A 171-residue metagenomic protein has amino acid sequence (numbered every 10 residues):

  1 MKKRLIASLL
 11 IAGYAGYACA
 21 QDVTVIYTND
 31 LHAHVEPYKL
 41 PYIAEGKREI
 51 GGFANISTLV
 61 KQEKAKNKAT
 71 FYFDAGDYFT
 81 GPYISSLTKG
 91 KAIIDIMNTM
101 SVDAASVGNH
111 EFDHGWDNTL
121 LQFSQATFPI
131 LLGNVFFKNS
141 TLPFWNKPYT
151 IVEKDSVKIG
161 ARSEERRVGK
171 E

Functional and structural regions predicted by a protein language model:
M1-K2, V168: Generic N-terminal leader/processing signal
K2-C19: Gram-negative bacterial Sec-dependent N-terminal signal peptides
A20-K170: Acidic, metal/ion-coordinating pockets
